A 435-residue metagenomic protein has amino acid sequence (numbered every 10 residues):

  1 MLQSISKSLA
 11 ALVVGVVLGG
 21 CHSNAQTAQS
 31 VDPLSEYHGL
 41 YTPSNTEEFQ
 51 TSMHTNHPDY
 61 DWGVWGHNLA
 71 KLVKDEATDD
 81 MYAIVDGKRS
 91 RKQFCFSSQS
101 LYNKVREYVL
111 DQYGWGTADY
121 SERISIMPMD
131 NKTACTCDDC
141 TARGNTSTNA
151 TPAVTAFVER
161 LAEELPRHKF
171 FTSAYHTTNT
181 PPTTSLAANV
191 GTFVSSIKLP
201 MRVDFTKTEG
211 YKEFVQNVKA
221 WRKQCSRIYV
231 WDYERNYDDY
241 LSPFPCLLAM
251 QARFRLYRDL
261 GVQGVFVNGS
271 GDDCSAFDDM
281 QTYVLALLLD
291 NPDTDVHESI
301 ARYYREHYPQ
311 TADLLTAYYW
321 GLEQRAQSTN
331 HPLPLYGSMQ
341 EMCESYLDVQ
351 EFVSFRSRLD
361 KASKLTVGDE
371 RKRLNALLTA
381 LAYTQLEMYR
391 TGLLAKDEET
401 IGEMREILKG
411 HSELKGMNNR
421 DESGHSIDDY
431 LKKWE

Functional and structural regions predicted by a protein language model:
M1-A10: Bacterial N-terminal signal peptides that target proteins for export
A10-G19: Bacterial N-terminal signal peptides
N24-P166, F193, R222-P243: Feature activates predominantly on carbohydrate-active enzymes
S35, N145-L161, A188-K207, Y257 (+1 more regions): Acidic, His- and aromatic-enriched active-site or binding-groove loops in soluble protein domains that engage sugars
S100-N103, K212-D313, A317: Structured mid-domain segments that build the active-site/substrate or prosthetic-cofactor binding neighborhood
F171-M201, L241-A249, C274-Q281: Substrate-binding cleft/loops of secretory-pathway carbohydrate-active enzymes
N179-A187, V194, K198-N236: Glycoside hydrolase catalytic-domain groove-lining segments
L288-E435: Catalytic domains of carbohydrate-active enzymes that cleave complex glycans
